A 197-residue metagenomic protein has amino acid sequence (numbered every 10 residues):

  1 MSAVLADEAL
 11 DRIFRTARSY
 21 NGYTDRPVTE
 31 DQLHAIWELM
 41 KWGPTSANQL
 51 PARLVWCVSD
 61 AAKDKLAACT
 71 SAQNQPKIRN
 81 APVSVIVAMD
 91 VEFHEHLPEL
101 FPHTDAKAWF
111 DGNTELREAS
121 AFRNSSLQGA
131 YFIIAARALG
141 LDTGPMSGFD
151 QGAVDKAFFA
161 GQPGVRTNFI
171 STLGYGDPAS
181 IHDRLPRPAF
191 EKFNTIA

Functional and structural regions predicted by a protein language model:
M1-H94, F193-A197: N-terminal amphipathic, basic helical "cap/leader" segment at the start of enzyme domains
L10-Y20, F93, H103-T104, R166-A197: C-terminal helix-cap and adjacent tail motif
Q32, S59, D155-K156, P163: Short Asp/Glu-rich motifs
M40-W42, V85, D105-A157: Small-aliphatic-rich amphipathic alpha-helix that forms the alpha element of a beta-alpha
C69, E99-L100, A157: Residue-level signal for well-ordered alpha-helical positions
Q75-I78, V83-V87, A160-H182: A glycine-rich helix N-cap at a beta->alpha junction
V91, F149-G152, G176-D177: Acidic, glycine-rich active-site loops and adjacent beta-strand->loop/helix elements that engage anionic groups
L97-K107: Short, flexible, mixed-charge acidic loops at enzyme active sites
